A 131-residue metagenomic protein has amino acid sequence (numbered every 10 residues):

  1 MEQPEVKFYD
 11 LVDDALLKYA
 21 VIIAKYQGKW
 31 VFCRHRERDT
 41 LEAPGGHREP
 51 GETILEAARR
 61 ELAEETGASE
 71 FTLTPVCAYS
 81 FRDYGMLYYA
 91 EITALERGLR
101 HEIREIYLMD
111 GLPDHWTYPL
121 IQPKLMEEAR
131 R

Functional and structural regions predicted by a protein language model:
M1-V21: Acidic, metal-coordinating catalytic segment for phosphate/diphosphate chemistry, firing primarily on the Nudix
A15-K18, R36, A43, D83 (+1 more regions): Short, solvent-exposed coil/turn segments
K18-A20, G28, M86, R104: Change "...and in nucleic-acid phosphodiester-cleaving endonucleases..." to "...and in nucleic-acid processing enzymes
A24-Q27, A90-I92: Active-site beta-strand termini and strand-to-loop segments that position acidic
K25-E64: Conserved Nudix-box catalytic region and its N-terminal flanking loop in Nudix hydrolases and closely related
R48-R131: Unchanged
